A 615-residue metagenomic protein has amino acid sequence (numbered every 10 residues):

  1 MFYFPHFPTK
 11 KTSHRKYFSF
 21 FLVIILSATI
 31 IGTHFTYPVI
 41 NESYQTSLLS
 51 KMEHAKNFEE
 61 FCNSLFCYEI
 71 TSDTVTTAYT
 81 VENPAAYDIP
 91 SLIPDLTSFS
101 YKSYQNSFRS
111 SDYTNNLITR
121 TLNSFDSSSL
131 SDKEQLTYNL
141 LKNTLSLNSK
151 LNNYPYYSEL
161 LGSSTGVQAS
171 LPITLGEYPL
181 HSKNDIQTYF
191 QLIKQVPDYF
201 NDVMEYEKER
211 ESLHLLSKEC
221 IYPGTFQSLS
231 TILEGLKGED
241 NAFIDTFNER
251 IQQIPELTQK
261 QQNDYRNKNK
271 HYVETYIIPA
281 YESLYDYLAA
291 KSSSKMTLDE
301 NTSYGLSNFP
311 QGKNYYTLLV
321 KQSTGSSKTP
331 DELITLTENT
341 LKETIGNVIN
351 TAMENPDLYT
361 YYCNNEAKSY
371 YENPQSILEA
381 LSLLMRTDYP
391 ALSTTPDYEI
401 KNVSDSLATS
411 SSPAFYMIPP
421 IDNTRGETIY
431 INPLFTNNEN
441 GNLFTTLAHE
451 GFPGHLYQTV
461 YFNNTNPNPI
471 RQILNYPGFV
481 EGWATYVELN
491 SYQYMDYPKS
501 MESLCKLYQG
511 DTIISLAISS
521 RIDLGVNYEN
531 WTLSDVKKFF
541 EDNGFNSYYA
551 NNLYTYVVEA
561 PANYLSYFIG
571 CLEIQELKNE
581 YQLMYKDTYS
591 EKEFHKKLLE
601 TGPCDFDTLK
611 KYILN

Functional and structural regions predicted by a protein language model:
M1-S50: Gram-positive cell-envelope targeting signals
G32-N615: N-terminal maturation segment of proteins
